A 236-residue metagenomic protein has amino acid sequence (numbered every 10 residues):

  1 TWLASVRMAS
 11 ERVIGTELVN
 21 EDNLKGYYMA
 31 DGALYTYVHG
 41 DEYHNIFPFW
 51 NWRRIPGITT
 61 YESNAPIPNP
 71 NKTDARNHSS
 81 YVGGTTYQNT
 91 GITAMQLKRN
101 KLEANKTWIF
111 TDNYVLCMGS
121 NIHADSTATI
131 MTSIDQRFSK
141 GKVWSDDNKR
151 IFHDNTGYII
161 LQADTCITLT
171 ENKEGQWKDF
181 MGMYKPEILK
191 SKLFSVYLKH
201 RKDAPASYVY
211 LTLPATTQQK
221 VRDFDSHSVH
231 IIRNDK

Functional and structural regions predicted by a protein language model:
T1-K236: Extended polysaccharide-engagement surfaces of secreted carbohydrate-active enzymes
